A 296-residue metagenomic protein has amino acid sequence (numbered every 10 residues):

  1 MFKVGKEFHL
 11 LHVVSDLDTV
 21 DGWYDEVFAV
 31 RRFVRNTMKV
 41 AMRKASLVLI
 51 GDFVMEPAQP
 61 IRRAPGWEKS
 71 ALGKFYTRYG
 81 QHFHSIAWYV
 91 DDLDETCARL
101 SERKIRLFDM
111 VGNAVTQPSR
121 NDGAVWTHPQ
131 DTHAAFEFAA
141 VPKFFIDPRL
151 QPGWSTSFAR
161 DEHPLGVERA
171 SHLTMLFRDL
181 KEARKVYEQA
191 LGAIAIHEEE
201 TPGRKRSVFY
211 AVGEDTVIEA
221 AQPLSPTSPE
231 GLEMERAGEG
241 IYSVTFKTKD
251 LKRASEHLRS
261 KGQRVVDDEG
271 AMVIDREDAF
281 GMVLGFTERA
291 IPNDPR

Functional and structural regions predicted by a protein language model:
M1, E56, D94-G166, V208-G213 (+2 more regions): Vicinal oxygen chelate
M1-S70, T77, F83-S85, S260: An N-terminus-focused feature that recognizes amino-terminal "leader" regions
M1-T19, Q81-W88, F144-R184, I241-V244 (+1 more regions): N-terminal beta-strand motif that seeds the catalytic metal site of vicinal oxygen chelate
V20-V27, L100, A183-E188, L258: Conserved active-site tyrosine of GNAT-family acetyltransferases
E26-F33, K104-L107, Q189-A195, G262-R264: Conserved acetyl-CoA-binding loop of GNAT-fold acetyltransferases
R32-I50, R120-H128, E200-F209, V273: N-terminal strand-loop-strand beta-hairpin
P57-P60, A87-D91, R99, A139-V141 (+5 more regions): A structural feature that tracks compact, well-ordered secondary-structure segments with a strong bias toward
E162-T216: Aromatic-anchored, glycine/proline-accented short structural segments that stabilize local strand-turns or short
